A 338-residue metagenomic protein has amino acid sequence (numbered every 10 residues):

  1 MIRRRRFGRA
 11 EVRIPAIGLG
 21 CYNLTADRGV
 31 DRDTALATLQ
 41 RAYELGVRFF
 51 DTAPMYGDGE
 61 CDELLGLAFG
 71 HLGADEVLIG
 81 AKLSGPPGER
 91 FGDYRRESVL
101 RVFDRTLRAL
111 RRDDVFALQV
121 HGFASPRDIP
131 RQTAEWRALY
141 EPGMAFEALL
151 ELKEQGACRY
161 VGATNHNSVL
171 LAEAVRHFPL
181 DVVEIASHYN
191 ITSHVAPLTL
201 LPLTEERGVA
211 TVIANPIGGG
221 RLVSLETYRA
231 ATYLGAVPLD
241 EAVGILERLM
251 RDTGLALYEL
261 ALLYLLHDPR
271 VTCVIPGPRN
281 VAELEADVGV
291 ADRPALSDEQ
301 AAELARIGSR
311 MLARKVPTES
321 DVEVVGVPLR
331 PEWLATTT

Functional and structural regions predicted by a protein language model:
M1-L78: N-terminal binding-site loop/beta-alpha segment at the start of enzyme catalytic domains that lines or forms
F7, L19, A35, F50 (+10 more regions): Conserved, mostly hydrophobic/aromatic
R13-I17, G46-R48, G73-V77, R112-F116 (+4 more regions): Short, well-ordered coil/turn segments that N-cap beta-strands
A26-V30, A53-D62, P86-E89, R96 (+3 more regions): Acidic-and-aromatic substrate-binding clefts and catalytic sites of carbohydrate-active enzymes
G29-A42, Y94-A109, H166-E173: Short, acidic/polar
G66-A81, E141-E151: Alpha-helix-loop-beta-strand connector modules within alpha/beta enzyme cores
A109-R131: Active-site groove signature of glycoside hydrolases
F123-K315, D321-T338: Beta/alpha (TIM)-barrel catalytic core signal, keyed to glycine-rich beta->alpha loops juxtaposed to Asp/Glu that bind
